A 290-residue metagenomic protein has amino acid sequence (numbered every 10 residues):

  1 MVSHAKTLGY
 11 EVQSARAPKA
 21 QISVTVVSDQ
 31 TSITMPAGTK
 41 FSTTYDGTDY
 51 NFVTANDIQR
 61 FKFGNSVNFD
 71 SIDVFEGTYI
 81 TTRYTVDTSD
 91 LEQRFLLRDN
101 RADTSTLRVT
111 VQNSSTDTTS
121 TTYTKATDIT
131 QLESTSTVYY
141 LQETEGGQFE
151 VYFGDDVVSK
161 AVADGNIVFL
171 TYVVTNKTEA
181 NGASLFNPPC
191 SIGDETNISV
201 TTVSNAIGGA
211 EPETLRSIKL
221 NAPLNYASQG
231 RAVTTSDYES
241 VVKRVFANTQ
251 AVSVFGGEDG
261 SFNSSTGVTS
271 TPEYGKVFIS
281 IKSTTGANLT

Functional and structural regions predicted by a protein language model:
M1-T290: Signature of Asx- and small-polar-rich beta-strand/turn repeats characteristic of beta-solenoid architectures
